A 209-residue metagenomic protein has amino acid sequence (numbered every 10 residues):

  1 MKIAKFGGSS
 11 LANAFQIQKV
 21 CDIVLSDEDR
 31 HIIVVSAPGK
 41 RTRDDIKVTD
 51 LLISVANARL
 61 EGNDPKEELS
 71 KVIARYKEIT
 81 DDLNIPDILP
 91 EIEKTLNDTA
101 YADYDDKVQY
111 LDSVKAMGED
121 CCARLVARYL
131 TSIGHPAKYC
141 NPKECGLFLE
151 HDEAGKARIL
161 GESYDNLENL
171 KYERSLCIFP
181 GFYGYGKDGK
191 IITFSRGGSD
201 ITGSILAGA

Functional and structural regions predicted by a protein language model:
M1-A209: Nucleotide/pyrophosphate-binding catalytic subdomain
